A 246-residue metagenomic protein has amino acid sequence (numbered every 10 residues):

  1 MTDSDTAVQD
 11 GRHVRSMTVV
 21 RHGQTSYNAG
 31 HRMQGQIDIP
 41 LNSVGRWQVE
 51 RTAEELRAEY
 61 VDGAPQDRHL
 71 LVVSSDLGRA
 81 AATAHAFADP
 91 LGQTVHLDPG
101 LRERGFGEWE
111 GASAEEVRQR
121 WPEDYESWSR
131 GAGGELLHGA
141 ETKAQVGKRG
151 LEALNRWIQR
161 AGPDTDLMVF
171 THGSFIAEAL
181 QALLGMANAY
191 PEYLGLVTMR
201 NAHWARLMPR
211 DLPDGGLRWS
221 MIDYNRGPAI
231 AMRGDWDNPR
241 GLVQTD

Functional and structural regions predicted by a protein language model:
T2-D5, R21-Q93: Active-site-proximal alpha-helix that buttresses catalytic centers in soluble enzyme cores
T2-S16, R104-E116, P163-T165, Q181-D246: Acidic, low-complexity terminal tails and accessory targeting/binding regions of phosphate-metabolizing enzymes
M17, L70, T165-S174: Generic beta-sheet signal
T25, F175-I176: Short active-site segment of divalent metal-dependent hydrolases/proteases that encodes the spacing between
E50-V61, G147, L151-Q159: Generic structural signal for well-ordered alpha-helical scaffold segments
R57-D67, I158-G162, D211-G215: Alpha-helix termini
S74-S75, K148, F170-T171: Short beta-strand scaffold positions
D89-E152, N225, M232-R240, Q244-D246: Phosphate-handling substructures
